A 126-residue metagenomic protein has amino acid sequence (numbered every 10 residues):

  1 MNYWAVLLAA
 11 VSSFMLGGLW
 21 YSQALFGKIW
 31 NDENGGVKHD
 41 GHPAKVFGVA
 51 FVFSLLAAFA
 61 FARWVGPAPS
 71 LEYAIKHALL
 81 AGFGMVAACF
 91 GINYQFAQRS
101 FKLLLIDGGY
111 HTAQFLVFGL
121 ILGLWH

Functional and structural regions predicted by a protein language model:
M1-H126: Juxtamembrane/disordered regions of integral membrane proteins
